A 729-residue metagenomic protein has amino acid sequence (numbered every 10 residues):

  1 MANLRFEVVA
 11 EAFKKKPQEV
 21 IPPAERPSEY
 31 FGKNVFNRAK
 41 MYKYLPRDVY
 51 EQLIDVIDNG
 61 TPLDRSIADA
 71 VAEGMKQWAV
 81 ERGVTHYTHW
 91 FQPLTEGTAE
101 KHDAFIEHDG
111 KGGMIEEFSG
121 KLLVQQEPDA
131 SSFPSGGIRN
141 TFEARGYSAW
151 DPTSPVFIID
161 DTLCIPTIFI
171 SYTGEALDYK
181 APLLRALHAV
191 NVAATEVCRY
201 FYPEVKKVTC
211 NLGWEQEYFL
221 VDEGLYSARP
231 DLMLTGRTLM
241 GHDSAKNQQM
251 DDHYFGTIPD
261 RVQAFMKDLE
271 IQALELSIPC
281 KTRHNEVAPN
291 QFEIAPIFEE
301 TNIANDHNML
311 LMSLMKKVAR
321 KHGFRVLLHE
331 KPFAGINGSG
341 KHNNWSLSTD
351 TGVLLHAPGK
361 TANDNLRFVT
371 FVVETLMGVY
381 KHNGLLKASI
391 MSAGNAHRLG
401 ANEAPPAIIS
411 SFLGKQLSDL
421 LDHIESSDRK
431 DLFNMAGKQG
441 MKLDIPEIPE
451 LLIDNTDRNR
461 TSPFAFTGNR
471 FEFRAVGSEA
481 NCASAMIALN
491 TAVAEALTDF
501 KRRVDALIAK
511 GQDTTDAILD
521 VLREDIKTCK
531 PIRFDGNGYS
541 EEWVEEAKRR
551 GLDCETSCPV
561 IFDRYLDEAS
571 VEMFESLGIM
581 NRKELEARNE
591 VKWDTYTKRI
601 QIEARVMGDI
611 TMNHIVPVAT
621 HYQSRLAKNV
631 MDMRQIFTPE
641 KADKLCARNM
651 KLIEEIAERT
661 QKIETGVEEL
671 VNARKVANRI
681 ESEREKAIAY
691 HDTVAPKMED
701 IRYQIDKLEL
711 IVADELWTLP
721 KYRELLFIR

Functional and structural regions predicted by a protein language model:
A2-A24, T141-F157, T162: N-terminal hydrophobic targeting/anchoring segments and the immediately downstream early-domain regions of hydrolases
E7-V8, V20-R38, Y42, H188 (+2 more regions): Flexible inter-domain linker/hinge segments
Y30-E143: Active-site core of metal-dependent hydrolases
I67, F91, S119, P296-F298 (+5 more regions): Active-site proximal loops enriched in glycine and acidic residues that flank catalytic Cys/His/Asp and coordinate
I67-V71, F91-P93, K121-L122, F169 (+4 more regions): Active-site-proximal loop/turn and secondary-structure-junction residues that shape catalytic pockets, frequently
E96-G113, S131, R229, G236-T238 (+4 more regions): Short linear, low-complexity motifs centered on an aromatic residue
E143-L328, N337-G340, L347-E590: Glycine-rich, acidic/polar active-site loops that bind/position phosphate-bearing ligands
E524-R729: C-terminal amphipathic alpha-helical interaction region
